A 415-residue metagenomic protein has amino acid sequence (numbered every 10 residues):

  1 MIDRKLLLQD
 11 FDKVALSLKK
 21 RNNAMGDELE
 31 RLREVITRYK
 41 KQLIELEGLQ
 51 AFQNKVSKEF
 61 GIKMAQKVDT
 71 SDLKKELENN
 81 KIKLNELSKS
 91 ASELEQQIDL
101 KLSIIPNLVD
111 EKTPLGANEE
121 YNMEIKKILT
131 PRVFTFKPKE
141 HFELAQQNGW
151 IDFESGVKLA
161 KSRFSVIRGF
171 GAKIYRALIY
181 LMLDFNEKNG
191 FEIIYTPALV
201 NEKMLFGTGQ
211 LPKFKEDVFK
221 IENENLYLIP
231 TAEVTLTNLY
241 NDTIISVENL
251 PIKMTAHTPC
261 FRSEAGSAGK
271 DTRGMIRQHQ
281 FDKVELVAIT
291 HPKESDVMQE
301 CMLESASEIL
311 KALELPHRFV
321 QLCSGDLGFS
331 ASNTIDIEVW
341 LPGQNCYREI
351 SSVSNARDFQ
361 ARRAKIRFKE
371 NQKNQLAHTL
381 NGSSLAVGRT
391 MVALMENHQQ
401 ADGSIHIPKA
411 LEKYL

Functional and structural regions predicted by a protein language model:
M1-R132, W150, E154: N-terminal alpha-helical targeting/anchoring segments
K127-L415: TRNA-recognition modules of translation machinery and tRNA-sensing kinases, especially anticodon-binding
